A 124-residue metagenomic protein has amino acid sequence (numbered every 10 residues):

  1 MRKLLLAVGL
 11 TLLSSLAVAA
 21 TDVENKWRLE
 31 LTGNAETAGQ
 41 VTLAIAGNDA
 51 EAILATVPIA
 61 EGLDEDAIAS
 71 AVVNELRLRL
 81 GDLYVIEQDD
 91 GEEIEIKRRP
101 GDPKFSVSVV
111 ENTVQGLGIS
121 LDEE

Functional and structural regions predicted by a protein language model:
M1-L4: Positively charged n-region of N-terminal signal peptides that target proteins for export
L10-T11: Short, linear, compositionally biased motifs with a strong N-terminal bias
S14-A17: N-terminal signal peptide c-region/cleavage motif recognized by signal peptidases
A20-E124: Polar, low-complexity export/assembly segments characteristic of proteins that are secreted or assemble on the cell
